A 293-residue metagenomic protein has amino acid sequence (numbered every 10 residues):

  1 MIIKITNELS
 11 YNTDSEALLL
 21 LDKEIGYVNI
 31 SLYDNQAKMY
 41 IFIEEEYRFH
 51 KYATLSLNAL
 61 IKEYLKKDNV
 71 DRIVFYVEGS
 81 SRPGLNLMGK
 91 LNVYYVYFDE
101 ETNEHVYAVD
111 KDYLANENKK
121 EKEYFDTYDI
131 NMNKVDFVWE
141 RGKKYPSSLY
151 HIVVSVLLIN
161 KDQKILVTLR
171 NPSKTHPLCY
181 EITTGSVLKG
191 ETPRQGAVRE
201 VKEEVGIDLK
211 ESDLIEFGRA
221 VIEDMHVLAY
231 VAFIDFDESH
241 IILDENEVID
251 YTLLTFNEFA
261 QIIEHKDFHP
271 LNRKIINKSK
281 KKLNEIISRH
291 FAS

Functional and structural regions predicted by a protein language model:
I3-K38: Acetyl-CoA-dependent GNAT
Q36, K66-E78: Conserved GNAT acetyl-CoA-binding A-motif
Y40-H50, E78, S186-K189: A short, internal acetyl-CoA/4′-phosphopantetheine-binding micro-motif in the GNAT/acyltransferase core
F49-E63, N86, P193-G196: Conserved acetyl-CoA-binding loop-helix of GNAT-fold acetyltransferases
G79-Y97: Conserved active-site alpha-helix within GNAT-family acetyltransferase domains
N116-S155, K161: Acidic, metal-coordinating catalytic segment for phosphate/diphosphate chemistry, firing primarily on the Nudix
L166-V167, I182-I215: The catalytic Nudix box helix
L178, E216-S293: Nudix hydrolase/Nudix homology domain
